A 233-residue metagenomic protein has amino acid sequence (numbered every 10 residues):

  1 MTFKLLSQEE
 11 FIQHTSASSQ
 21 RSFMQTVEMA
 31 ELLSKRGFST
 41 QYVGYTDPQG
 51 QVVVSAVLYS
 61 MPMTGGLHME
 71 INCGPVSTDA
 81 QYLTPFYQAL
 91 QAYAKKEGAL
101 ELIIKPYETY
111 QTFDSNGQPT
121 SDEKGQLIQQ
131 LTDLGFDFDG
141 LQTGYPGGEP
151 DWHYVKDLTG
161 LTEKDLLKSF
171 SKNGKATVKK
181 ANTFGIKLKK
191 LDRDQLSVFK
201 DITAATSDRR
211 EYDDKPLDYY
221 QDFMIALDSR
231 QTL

Functional and structural regions predicted by a protein language model:
T2-Q49, V53-G65, F136-E149, V155-L233: A conserved beta-strand-loop-helix scaffold within acyl/acetyltransferase catalytic domains
L32-P119: Conserved donor-binding loop and adjoining core beta-sheet/short helix segment in diverse acyl/aminoacyl transferases
D79-L83, T120-E123, L127, L166 (+1 more regions): Residue-level preference for long, well-ordered alpha-helices that form the structural scaffold of enzyme catalytic
Y82-F86, E123, Y212-P216: Soluble or luminal CAZymes and related metallo-dependent hydrolases
Y87-Q91, I128, V178: Generic structural signal for well-ordered alpha-helices, preferentially at hydrophobic/aromatic core positions
K95, T132, N182: Anion (oxyanion) recognition and catalysis
Q111-Q142: Conserved active-site alpha-helix within GNAT-family acetyltransferase domains
